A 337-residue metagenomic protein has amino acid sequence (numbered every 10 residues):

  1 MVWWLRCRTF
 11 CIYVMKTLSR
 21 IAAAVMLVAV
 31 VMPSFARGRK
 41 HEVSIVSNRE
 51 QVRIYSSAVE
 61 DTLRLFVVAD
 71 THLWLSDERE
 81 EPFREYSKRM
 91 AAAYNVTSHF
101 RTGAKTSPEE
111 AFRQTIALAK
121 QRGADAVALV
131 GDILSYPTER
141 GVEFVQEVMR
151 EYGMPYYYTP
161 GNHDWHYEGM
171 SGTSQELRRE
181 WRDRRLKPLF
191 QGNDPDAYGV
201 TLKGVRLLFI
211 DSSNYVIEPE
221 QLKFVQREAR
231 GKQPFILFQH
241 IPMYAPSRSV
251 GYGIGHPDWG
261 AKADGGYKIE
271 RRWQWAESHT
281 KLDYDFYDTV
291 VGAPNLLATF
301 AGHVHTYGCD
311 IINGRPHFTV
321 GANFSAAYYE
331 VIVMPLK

Functional and structural regions predicted by a protein language model:
M1, C7-R39: Bacterial Sec-dependent N-terminal signal peptides
R37-E139: N-terminal active-site segment of His-dependent metallophosphoesterases
S44-V59, E139-I236, I254, W259-I269 (+2 more regions): Extended active-site neighborhood of metal-dependent phosphoesterases/phosphodiesterases
V67-A69, V127-D132, Y156-N162, I210-D211 (+4 more regions): Active-site neighborhood of phospho(di)ester-bond hydrolases with catalytic His/Asp-centered motifs
T71-L73, L134, D164-W165, N214-Y215 (+3 more regions): Short, solvent-exposed loop/turn segments at secondary-structure junctions
R79-G103, V250-A276: A solvent-exposed, charged loop/short amphipathic helix patch at secondary-structure junctions
H99-A124, R182-V200, Q274-V304: Alpha-helix-centered segments that form part of catalytic cores
K232-Y252: Short acidic, glycine-rich surface-loop motifs adjacent to enzyme active sites
